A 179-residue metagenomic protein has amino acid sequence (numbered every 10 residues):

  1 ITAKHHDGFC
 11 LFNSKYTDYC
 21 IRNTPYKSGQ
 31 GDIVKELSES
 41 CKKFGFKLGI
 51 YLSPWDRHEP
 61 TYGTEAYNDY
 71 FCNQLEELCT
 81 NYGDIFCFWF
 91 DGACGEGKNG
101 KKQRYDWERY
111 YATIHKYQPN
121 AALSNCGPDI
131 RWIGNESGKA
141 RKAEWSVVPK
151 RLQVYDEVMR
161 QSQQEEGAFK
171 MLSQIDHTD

Functional and structural regions predicted by a protein language model:
I1-D179: Mature catalytic domains of secreted/periplasmic carbohydrate-active enzymes
